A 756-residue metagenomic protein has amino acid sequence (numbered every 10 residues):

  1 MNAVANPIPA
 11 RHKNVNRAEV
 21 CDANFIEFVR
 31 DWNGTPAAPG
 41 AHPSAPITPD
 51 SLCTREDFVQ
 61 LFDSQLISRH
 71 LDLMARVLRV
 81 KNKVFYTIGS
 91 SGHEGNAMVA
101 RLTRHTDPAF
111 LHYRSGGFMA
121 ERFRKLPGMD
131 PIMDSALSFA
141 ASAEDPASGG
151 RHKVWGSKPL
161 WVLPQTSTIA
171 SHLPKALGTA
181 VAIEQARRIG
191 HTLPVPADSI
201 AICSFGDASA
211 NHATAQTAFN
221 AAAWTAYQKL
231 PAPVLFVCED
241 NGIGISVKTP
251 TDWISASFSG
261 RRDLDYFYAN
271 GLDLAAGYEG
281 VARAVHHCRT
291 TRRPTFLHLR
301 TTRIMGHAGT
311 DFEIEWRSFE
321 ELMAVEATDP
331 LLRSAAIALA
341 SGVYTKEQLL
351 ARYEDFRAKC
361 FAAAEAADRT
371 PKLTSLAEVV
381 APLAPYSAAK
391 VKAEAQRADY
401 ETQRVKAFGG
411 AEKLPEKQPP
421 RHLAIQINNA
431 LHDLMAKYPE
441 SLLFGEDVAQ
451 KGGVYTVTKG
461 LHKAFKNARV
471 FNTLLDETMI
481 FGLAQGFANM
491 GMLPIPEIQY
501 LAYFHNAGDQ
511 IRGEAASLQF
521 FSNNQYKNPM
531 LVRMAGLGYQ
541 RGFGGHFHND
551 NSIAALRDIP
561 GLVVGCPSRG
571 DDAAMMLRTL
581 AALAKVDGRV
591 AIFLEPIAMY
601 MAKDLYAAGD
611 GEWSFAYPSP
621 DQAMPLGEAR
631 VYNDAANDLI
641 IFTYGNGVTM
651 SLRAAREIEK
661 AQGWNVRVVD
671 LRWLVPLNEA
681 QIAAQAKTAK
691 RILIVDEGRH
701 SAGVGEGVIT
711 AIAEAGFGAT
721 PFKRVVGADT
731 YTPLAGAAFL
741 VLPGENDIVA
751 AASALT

Functional and structural regions predicted by a protein language model:
M1-N96, L102-T103, I304-F465, L475 (+2 more regions): Conserved acidic/glycine
H70-L73, V77-V234, G244-D263, H546: Cofactor-binding active-site loop characterized by glycine-rich and histidine/acidic residues
V77-N82, H152-T166, A197-S204, R262-Y266 (+6 more regions): Glycine/charged-rich beta-loop-alpha catalytic/anionic-binding loops adjacent to active sites
E94-A97, W161-L235, G271-H287, A449-Y526 (+1 more regions): Thiamine diphosphate
V99-R101, A120-K125, A213-T217, I245-T251 (+13 more regions): Short acidic, glycine/serine/threonine-rich loops at helix termini
K229-K372, G460, E477, Y526-N528 (+3 more regions): Thiamine diphosphate
Q540-R589, G609: Internal gly/pro-rich beta-alpha loop/helix module that stabilizes soluble enzyme cofactors or their anionic handles
